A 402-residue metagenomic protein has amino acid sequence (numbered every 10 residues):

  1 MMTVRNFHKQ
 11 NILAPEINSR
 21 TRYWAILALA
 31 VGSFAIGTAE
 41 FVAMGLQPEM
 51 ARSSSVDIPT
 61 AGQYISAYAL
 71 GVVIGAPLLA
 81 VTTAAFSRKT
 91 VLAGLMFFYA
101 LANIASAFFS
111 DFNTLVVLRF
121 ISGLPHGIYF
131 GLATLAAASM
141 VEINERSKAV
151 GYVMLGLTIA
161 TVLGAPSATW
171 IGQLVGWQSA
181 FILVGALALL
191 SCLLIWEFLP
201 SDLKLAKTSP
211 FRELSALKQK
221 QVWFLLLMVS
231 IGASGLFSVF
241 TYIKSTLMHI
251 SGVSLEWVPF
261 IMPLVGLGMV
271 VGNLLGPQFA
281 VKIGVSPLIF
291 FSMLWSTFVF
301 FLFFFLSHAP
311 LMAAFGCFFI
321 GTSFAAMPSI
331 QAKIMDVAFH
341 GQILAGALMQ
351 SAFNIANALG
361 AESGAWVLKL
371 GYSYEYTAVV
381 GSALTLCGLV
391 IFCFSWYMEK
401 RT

Functional and structural regions predicted by a protein language model:
S55, S87, F108-T114, G252 (+1 more regions): Helix-breaking motifs and short loop linkers at transmembrane-helix boundaries and internal kinks in secondary membrane
I74-N113: Conserved MFS/SLC helix-loop-helix module at the cytosolic interface between two early adjacent transmembrane helices
A76-S87, G272-G284, L368-K369: Helix-to-loop junctions at the C-terminal end of transmembrane segments in multipass secondary transporters
F98, A102-A105, N113-S122, L311-F319: Paired small-residue
F112-T114, E142-L199, Y242, T246: Helix-loop-helix hairpin linking two adjacent transmembrane segments in secondary transporters
L118-G156: Cytoplasmic helix-loop-helix junction between adjacent transmembrane helices in 12-TM secondary transporters
S286-I330: C-terminal transmembrane helical hairpin of 12-TM major facilitator-type secondary transporters
D336-Y374, G381: A late C-terminal transmembrane helix in Major Facilitator Superfamily
